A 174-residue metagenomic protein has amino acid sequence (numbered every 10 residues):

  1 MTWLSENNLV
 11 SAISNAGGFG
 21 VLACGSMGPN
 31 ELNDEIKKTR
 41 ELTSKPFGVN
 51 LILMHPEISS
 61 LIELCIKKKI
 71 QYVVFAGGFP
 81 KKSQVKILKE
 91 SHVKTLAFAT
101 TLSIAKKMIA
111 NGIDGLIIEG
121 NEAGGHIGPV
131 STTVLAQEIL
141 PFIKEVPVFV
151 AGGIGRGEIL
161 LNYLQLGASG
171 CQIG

Functional and structural regions predicted by a protein language model:
M1-P147: Active-site entrance/lid segments in N-terminal catalytic domains of soluble metabolic enzymes
S131-I173: Catalytic alpha/beta core domains of metabolic enzymes, predominantly
